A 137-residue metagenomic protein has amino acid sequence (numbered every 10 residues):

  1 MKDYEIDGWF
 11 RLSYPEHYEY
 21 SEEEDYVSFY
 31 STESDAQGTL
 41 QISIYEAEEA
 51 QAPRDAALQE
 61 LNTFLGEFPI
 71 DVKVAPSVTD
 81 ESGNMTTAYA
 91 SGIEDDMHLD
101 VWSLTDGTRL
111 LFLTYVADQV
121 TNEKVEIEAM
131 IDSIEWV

Functional and structural regions predicted by a protein language model:
Y4-D55, D95: Secretory pathway targeting signatures of secreted, lumenal, and periplasmic proteins
Y18, L113-V137: Surface-exposed amphipathic alpha-helical segments
S31, S103, T114-Y115: Residue-level recognition of conserved beta-strand positions in structured domain cores
L40-I42, R109-D118: Short, well-ordered beta-strand elements
E46, G92, V116-A117: Short beta-strand segments enriched in hydrophobic/aromatic residues within well-folded beta-rich domains
A52-E60, N122-E126: Short amphipathic alpha-helical segments
Q59-G107: Signature of long, low-cysteine stretches enriched in small and polar/charged residues
